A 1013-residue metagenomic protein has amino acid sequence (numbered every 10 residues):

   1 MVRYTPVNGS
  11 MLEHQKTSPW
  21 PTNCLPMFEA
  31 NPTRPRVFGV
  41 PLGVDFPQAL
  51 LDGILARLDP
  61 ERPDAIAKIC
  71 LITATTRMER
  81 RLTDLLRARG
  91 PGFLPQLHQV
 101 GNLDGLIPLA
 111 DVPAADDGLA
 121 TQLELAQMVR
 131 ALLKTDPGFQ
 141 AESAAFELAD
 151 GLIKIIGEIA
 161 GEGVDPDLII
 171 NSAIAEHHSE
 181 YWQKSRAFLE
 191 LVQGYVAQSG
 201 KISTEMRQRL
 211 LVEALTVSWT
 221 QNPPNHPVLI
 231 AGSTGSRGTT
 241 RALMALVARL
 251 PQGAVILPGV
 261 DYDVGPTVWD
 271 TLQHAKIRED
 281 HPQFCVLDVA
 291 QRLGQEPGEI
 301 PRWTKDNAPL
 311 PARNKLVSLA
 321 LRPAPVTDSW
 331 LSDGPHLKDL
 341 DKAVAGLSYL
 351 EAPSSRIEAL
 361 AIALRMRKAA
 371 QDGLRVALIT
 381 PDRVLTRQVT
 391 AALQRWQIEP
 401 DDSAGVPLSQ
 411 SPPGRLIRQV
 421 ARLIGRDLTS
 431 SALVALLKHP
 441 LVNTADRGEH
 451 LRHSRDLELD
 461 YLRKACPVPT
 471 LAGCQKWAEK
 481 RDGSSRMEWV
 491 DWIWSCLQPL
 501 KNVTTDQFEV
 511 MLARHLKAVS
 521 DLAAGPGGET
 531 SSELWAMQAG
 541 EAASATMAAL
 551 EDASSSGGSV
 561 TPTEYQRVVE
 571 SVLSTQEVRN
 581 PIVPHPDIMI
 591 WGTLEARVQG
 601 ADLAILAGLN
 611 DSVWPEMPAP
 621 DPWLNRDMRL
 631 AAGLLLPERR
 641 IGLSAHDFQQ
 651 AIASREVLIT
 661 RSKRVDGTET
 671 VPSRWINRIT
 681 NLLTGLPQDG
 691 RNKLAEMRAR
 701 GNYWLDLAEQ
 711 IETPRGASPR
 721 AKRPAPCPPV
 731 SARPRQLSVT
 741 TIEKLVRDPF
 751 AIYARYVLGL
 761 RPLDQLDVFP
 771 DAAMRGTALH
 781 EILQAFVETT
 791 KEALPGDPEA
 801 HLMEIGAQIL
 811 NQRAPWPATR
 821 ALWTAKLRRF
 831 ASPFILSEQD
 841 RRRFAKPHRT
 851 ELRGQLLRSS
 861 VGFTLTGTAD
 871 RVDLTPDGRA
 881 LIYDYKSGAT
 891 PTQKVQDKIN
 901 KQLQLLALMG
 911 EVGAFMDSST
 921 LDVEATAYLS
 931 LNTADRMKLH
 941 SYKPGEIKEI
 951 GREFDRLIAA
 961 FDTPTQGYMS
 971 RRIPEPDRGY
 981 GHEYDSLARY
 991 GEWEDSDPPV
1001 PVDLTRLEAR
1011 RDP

Functional and structural regions predicted by a protein language model:
V2, P6-A793, M803, A807-R813 (+3 more regions): Polyanion-engaging groove/track-forming segments
G525-G527, G667, G716-P1013: RecB-family 4Fe-4S metal-dependent nuclease core
